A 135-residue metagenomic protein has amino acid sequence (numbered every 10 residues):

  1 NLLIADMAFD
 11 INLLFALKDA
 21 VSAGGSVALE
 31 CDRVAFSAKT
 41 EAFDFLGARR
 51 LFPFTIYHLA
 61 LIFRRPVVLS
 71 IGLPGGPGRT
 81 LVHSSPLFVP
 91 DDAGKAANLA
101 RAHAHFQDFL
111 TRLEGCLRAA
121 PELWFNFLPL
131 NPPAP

Functional and structural regions predicted by a protein language model:
N1-D10: Membrane-interfacial amphipathic helices and adjacent loop/beta segments that form the lipid-substrate binding surface
D10-P135: Non-catalytic C-terminal accessory region of glycerolipid acyltransferases and related lyso-lipid remodeling enzymes
